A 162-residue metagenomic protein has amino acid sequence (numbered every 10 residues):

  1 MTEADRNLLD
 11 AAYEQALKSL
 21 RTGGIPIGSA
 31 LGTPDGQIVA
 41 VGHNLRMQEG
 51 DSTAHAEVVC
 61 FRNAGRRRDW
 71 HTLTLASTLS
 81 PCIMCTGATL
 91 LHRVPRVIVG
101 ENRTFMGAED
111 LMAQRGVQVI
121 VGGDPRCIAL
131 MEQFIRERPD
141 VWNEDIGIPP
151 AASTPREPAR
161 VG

Functional and structural regions predicted by a protein language model:
M1-Y13, A129-G162: Secretory/periplasmic and organellar redox-cofactor proteins
A12, G28, C60: Conserved hydrophobic/aromatic pocket- or pore-lining residues that grip, position, or stack substrates in active sites
E14, L20-G24: Short loop/turn motifs at secondary-structure junctions and domain boundaries
S19, D35-G42: A short, flexible N-terminal coil/short beta segment enriched in small residues
I25-P26, P125: Histidine- and aromatic-rich ligand-binding microenvironments
I27-G36: Short beta-strand scaffold segments in enzyme catalytic cores
A40-I135: Zn2+-dependent cytidine deaminase-like catalytic core
